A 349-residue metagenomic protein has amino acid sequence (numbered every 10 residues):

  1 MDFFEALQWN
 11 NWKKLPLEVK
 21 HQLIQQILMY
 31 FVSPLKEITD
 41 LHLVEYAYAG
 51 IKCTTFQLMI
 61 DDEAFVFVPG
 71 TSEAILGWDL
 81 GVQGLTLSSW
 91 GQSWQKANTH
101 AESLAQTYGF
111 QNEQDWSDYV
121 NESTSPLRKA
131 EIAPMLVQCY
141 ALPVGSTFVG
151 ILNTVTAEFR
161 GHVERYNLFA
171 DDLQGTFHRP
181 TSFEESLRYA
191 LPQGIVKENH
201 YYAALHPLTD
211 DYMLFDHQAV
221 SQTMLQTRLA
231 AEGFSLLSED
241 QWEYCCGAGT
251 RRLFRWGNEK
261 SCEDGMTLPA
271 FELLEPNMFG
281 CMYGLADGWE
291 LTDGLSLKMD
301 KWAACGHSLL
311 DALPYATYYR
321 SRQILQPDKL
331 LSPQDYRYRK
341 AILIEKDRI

Functional and structural regions predicted by a protein language model:
M1-F234, Q326-I349: Extended beta-strand/loop cores of jelly-roll/beta-sandwich
Q83-S93, F148-V155, R160, S238 (+5 more regions): Generic alpha-helical propensity signal that fires on short helical segments and nearby coil/disordered stretches
N199-T317: Functional-site microenvironments in short loops/helix caps that host divalent-cation chemistry
Y315-D328: Cytochrome P450 heme-thiolate "Cys pocket" and heme-binding signature region
